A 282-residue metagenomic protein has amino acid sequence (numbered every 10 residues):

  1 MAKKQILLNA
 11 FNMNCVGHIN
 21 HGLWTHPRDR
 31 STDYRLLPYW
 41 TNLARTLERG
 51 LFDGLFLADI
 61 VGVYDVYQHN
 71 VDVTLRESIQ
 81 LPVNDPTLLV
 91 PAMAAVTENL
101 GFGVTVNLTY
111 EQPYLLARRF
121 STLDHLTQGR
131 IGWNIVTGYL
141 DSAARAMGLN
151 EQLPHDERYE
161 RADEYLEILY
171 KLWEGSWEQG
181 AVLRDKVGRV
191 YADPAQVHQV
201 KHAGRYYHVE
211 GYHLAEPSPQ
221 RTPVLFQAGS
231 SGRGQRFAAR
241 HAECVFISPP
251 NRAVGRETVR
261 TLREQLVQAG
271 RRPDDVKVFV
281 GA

Functional and structural regions predicted by a protein language model:
M1-V96, Q220-P223: N-terminal beta1-alpha1-beta2 module of alpha/beta enzyme domains
K4, Q112-H241, A269, D274: Internal, glycine-rich beta/alpha segment that forms the wall or movable "lid" of small-molecule/cofactor binding
I6-A10, L55-L57, L100-V106, G129-I135 (+3 more regions): Hydrophobic faces of well-ordered beta-strands that scaffold small-molecule active sites in alpha/beta enzyme cores
N14, V61, V106-Y110, T137-D141 (+3 more regions): Active-site-proximal loop/turn and secondary-structure-junction residues that shape catalytic pockets, frequently
I19-L23, V66-H69, V136, A144-A146 (+2 more regions): Short, solvent-exposed loop/turn and secondary-structure capping segments
T25-L37, T74-L81, G101-P113, Q152-R158 (+1 more regions): The substrate-binding groove and active-site-proximal loops of carbohydrate-active enzymes, especially glycoside
W40, A44, T87-P91, A117-S121 (+3 more regions): Generic structural signal for well-ordered alpha-helices, preferentially at hydrophobic/aromatic core positions
R236-G281: Glycine-rich, aromatic-lined ligand/substrate-binding cores of catalytic and carbohydrate-binding domains
